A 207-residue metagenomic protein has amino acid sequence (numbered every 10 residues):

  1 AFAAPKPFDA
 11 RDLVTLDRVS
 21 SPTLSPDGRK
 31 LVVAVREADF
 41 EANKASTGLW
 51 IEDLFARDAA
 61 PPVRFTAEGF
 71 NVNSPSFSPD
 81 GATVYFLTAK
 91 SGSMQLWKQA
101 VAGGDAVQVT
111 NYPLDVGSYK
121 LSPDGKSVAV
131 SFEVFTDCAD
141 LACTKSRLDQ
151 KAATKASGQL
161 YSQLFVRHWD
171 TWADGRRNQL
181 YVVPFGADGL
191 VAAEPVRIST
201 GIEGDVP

Functional and structural regions predicted by a protein language model:
F2-R18, K44, E52-N71, Q99-D115 (+3 more regions): Multi-bladed beta-propeller domains
R11-T47, D174-R176: Beta-strand-rich domains and repeat architectures in extracellular enzymes and scaffolds, especially beta-propellers
S25, S78-D80, S122: Structural WD40 beta-propeller signal
G28-L31, G81-V84, V128-A129: Hydrophobic beta-strand positions that form the internal "hydrophobic ladder" of WD40/Gbeta-like beta-propeller blades
E37-E41, K90-S93, F135-C138: Short glycine/acidic-enriched loop and turn motifs that connect beta-strands
S46-T47, E133-L190, P195-R197: Predominantly five- to eight-bladed beta-propeller fold
